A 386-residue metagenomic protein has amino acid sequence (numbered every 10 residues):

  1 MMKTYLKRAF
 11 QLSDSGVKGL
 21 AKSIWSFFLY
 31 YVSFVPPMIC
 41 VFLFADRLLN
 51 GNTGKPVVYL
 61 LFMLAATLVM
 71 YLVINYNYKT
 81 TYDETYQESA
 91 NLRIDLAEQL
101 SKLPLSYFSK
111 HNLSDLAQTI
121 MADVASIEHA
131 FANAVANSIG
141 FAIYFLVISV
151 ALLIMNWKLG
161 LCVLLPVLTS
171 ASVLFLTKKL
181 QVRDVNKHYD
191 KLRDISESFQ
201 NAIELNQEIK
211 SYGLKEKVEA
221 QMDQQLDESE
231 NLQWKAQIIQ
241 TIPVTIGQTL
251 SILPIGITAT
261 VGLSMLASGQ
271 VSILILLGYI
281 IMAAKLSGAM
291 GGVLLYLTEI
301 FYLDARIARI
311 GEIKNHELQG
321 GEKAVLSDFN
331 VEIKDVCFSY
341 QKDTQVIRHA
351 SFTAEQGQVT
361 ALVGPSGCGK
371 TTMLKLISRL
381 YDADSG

Functional and structural regions predicted by a protein language model:
M1-F34, L49, G54-Y59, N77 (+8 more regions): Membrane-integrated ABC transporters
L12-G19, L105-S106, A122-F131, V135 (+6 more regions): An intracellular "coupling" helix at the cytosolic face of ABC transporter transmembrane type-1 domains
S15, G19-Y30, F42-L43, P56-Y59 (+4 more regions): Transmembrane helices of ABC transporter permease
L214, I238, K285-I313: Cytosolic ends of transmembrane helices, especially the final helix of ABC transmembrane type-1 domains
F329, I333-V336, D343-E355, T360 (+1 more regions): Conserved beta-strand
V363-P365: The feature captures the beta-strand-to-loop junction immediately N-terminal to the Walker
S378: Helix-to-loop junction immediately C-terminal to a conserved catalytic motif
